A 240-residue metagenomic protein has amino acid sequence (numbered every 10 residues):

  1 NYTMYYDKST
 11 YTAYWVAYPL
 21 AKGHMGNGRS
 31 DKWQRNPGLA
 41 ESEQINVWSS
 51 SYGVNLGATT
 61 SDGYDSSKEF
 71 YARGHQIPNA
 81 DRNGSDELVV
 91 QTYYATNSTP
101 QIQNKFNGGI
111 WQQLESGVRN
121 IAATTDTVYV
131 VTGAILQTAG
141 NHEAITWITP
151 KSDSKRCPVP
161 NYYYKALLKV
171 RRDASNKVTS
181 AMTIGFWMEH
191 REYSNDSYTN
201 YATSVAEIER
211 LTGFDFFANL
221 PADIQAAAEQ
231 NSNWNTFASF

Functional and structural regions predicted by a protein language model:
Y2-R73: Short, His- and charge-rich active-site/binding loops that engage polyanionic ligands
V54-F240: Domain-level detector of nuclease and nuclease-like folds in predominantly extracellular/periplasmic contexts
